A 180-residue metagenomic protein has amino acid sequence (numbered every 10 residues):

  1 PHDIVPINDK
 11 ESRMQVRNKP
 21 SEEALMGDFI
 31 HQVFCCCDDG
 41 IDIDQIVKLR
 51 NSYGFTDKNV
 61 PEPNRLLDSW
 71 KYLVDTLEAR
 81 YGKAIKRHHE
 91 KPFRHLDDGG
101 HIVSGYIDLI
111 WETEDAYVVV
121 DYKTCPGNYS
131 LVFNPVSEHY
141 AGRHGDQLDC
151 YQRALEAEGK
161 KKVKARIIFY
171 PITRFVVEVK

Functional and structural regions predicted by a protein language model:
P1-I107, W111-T113, H144-R153, I168-T173 (+1 more regions): Nuclease catalytic cores
F34, T124, E156: Short, locally clustered residues in the helix-turn-helix/winged-helix DNA-binding domain
A116-V118: Structural motif
D121, K164-F169: Conserved active-site loop/cleft motifs that coordinate metal ions or position small ligands
Y122-Y140: Short beta-strand-loop-alpha-helix junction that forms the active-site gateway of nucleic-acid-processing nucleases
A154-K161: Arginine/glycine-rich "motif VI" loop of SF2 helicases in the C-terminal RecA-like domain
